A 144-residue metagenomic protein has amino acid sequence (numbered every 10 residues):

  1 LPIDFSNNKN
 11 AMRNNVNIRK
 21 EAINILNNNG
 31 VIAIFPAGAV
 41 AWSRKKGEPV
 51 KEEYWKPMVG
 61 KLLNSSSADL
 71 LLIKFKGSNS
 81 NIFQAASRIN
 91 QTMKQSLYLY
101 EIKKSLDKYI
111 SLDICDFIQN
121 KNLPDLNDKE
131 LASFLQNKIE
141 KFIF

Functional and structural regions predicted by a protein language model:
L1-N17: Membrane-interfacial amphipathic helices and adjacent loop/beta segments that form the lipid-substrate binding surface
V16-F144: Non-catalytic C-terminal accessory region of glycerolipid acyltransferases and related lyso-lipid remodeling enzymes
